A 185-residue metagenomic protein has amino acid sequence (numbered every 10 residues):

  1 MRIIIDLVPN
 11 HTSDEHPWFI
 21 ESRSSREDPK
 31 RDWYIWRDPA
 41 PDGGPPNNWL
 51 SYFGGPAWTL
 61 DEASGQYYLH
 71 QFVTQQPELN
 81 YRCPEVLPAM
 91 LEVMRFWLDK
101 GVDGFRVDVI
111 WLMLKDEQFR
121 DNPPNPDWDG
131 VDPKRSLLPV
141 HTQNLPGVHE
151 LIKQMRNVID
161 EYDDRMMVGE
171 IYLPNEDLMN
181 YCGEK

Functional and structural regions predicted by a protein language model:
M1-R95, D99, W111-P174: Acidic/aromatic-lined carbohydrate-recognition and catalytic surfaces of CAZymes acting on diverse glycans
F105-V107: Hydrophobic residues within beta-strands of alpha/beta enzymes
I171-K185: Noncatalytic carbohydrate-binding groove/subsite architecture in carbohydrate-active enzymes
